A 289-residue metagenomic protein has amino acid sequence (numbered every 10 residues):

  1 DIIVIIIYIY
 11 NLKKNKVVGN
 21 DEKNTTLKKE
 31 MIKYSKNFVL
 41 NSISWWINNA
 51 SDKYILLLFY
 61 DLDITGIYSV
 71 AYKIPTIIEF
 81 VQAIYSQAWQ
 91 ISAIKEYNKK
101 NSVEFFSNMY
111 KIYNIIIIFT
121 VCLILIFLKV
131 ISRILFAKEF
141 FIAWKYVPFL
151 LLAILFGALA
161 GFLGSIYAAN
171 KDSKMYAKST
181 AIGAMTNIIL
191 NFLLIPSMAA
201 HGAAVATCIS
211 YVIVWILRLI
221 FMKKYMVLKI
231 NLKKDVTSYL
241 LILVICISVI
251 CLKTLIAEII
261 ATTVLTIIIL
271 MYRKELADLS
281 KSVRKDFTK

Functional and structural regions predicted by a protein language model:
D1-K14, I182-T186, A200-F221: Hydrophobic alpha-helical transmembrane segments
I2, S44, L163-L190, H201-C208 (+1 more regions): Alpha-helical transmembrane segments of multi-pass membrane transporters/permeases
I3-N49, S92-E104, M226-S238, K281-K285: Interhelical loop/hinge segments that connect adjacent transmembrane helices in multipass membrane
E30-Y34, F38, I55-T76, F141-K145: Interfacial/gating helices of multi-pass transporter permease domains
N41, W45-W46, C122-I126, I188-F192 (+1 more regions): Hydrophobic alpha-helical transmembrane segments in multi-pass integral membrane proteins
A50, F59-L62, E96, A169-N170 (+1 more regions): Helix-loop interface residues and adjacent transmembrane-helix termini in multi-pass membrane transporters, primarily
I67-A181: Specific pore-lining/lateral-gate transmembrane helices of multi-pass inner-membrane transport and insertion machines
L228, S248-K289: Membrane-proximal transmembrane or re-entrant/amphipathic helices at the cytosolic face
